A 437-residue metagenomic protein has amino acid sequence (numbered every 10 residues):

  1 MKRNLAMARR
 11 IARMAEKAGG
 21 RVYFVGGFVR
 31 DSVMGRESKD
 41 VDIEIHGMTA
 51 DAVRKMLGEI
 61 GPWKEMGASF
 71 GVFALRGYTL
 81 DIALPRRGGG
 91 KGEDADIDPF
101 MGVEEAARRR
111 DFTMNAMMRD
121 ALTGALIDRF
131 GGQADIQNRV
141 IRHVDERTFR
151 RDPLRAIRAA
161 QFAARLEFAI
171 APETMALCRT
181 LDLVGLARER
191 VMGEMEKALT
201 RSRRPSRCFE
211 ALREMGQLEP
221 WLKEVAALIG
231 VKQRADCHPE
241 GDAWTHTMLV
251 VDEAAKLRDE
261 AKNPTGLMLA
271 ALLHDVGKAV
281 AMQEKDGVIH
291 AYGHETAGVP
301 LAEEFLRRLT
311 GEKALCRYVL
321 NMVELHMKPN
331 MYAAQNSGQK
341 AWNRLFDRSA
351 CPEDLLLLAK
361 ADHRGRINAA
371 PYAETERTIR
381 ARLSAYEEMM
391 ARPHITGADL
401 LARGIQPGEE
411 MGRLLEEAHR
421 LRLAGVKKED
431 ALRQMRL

Functional and structural regions predicted by a protein language model:
M1-L437: Catalytic cores of the polymerase beta-like nucleotidyltransferase superfamily and closely associated nucleotide
